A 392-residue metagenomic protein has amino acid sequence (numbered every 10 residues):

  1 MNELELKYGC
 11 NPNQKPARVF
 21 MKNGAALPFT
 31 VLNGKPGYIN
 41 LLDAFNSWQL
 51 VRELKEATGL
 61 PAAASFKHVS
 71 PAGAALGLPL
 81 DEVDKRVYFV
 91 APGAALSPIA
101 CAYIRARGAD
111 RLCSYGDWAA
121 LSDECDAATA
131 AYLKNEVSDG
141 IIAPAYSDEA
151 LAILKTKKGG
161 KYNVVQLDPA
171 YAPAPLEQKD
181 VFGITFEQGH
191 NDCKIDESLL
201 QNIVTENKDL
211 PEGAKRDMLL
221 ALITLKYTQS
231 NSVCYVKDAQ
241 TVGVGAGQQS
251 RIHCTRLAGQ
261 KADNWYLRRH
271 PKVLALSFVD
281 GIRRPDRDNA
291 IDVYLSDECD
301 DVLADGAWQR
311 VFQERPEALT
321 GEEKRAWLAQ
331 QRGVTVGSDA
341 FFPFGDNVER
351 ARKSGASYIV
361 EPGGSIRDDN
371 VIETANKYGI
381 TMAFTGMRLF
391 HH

Functional and structural regions predicted by a protein language model:
M1-L199, A214-S232: Active-site loops and adjacent core secondary-structure elements that bind or stabilize anionic groups
N23-K35, A109-Y115, G189-K208, P285-A307 (+2 more regions): Gly-rich Lys/Arg/Thr-decorated short loops/hinges at beta-loop-alpha junctions or inter-strand turns that position
E53, Y227, N264-R268, K353 (+1 more regions): Conserved helix-loop functional segments at active or binding sites
A57-S65, V165-L167, S230-K237, L267-F278 (+1 more regions): Flexible, glycine/charged-enriched surface loops at secondary-structure junctions
S70, C125, K237-Q240, Q248 (+2 more regions): Active-site-proximal loop/turn and secondary-structure-junction residues that shape catalytic pockets, frequently
A72, D117, L121-S122, N135-V165 (+7 more regions): C-terminal binding/interaction regions
A72-L112, V242-F344: Glycine- and Gly-Pro-enriched alpha-helical subdomains that act as flexible, kink-prone "lid/hinge" or packing modules
L220, T228, Y235-D238, G245 (+1 more regions): Nucleic-acid 5′ end/cap handling module spanning
